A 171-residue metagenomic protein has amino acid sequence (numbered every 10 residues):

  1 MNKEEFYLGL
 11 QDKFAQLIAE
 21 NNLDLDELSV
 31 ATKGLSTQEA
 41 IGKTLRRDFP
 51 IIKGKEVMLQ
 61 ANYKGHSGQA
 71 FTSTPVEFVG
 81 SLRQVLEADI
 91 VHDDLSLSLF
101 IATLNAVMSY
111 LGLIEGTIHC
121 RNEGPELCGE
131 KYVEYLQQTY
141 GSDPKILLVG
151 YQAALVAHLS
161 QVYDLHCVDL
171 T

Functional and structural regions predicted by a protein language model:
N2-A153: Electropositive, gly/pro-rich neighborhoods at or near active sites that engage anionic ligands
Y151-T171: Histidine/lysine/aspartate-rich catalytic loop segments that bind and position anionic ligands
